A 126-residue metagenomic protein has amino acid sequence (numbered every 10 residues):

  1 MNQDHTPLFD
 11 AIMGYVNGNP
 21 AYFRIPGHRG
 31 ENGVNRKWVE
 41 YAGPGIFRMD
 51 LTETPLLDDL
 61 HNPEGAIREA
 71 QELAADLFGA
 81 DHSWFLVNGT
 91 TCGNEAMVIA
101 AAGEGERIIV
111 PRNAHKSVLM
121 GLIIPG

Functional and structural regions predicted by a protein language model:
M1-G65: N-terminal "arm"/small-domain region of PLP-dependent enzymes with the aminotransferase-like
A11, E72-L73, A96: Alpha-helical scaffold segments in soluble metabolic enzymes
P44-C92: Conserved N-terminal alpha-helix of the aminotransferase class I/II PLP-enzyme fold
H82-R107, K116-G121: Conserved beta-loop-alpha segment that forms the PLP phosphate-binding cup at the N-terminus of a helix
V110-P111: Flexible phosphate/Mg2+-sensing switch loops adjacent to catalytic phosphate-binding sites
I124-P125: Short, structured coil segments at secondary-structure junctions
